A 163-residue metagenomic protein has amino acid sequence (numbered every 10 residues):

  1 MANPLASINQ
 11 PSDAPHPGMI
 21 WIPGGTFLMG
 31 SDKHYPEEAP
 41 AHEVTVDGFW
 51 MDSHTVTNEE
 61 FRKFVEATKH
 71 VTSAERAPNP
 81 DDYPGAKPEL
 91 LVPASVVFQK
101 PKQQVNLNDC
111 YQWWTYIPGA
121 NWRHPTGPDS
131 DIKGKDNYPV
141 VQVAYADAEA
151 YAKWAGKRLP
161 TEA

Functional and structural regions predicted by a protein language model:
M1-A163: Extended beta-strand/loop cores of jelly-roll/beta-sandwich
